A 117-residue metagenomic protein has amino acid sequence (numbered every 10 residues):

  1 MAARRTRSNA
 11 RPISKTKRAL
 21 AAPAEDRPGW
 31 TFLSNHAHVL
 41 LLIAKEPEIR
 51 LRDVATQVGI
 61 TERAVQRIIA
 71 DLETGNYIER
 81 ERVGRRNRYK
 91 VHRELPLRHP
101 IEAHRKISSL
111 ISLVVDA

Functional and structural regions predicted by a protein language model:
A2-A24, P96-A117: Amphipathic alpha-helical dimerization/coiled-coil segments that flank or bridge DNA-binding/regulatory modules
E25-H36, R50, R82-R105: Short, cationic-aromatic polyanion-contact patches
A37-L42: Pre-recognition alpha-helix immediately N-terminal to the DNA-recognition helix within helix-turn-helix or winged-helix
P47-E48, G59: Central "turn" residue of the DNA-binding helix-turn-helix
T56, E73-T74: Alpha-helical residues within the helix-turn-helix
R63: Key DNA-contact positions within bacterial/archaeal DNA-binding proteins
